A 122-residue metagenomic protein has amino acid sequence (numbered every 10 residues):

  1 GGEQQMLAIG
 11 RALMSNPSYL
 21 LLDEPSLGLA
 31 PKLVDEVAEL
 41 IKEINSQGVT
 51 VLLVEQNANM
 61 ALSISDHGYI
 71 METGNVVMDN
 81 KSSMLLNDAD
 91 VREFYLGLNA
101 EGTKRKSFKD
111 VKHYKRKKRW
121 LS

Functional and structural regions predicted by a protein language model:
G1-S122: Glycine-rich phosphate-binding loops of nucleotide-dependent enzymes
